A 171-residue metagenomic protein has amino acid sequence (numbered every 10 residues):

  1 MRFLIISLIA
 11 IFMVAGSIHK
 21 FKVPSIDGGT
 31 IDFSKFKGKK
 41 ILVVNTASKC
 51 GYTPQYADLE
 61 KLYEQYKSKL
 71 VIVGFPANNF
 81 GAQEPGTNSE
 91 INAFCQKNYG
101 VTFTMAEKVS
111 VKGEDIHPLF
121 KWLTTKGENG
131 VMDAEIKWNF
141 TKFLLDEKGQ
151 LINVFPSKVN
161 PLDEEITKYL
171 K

Functional and structural regions predicted by a protein language model:
F3-M13: Sec-dependent N-terminal signal peptides
F12-S34, H117-P118: N-terminal "domain-start" segment that seeds a small globular fold
K20, S89-W138: Short, internal strand/loop/helix patches that form the active-site neighborhood or redox-interaction surface
S25, N45-K49: Amphipathic alpha-helical repeat scaffolds
K37-I41, K49, P54-N78, Q96-Y99: Conserved helix-turn-beta segment immediately C-terminal to the redox Cys motif in thioredoxin-like folds
L70-G86, T102-G113: Thiol-based oxidoreductase modules, predominantly thioredoxin-like and allied folds used for disulfide exchange
K121, K126-K171: Thiol-/selenol-based redox modules, centered on thioredoxin-like and closely related oxidoreductase domains
